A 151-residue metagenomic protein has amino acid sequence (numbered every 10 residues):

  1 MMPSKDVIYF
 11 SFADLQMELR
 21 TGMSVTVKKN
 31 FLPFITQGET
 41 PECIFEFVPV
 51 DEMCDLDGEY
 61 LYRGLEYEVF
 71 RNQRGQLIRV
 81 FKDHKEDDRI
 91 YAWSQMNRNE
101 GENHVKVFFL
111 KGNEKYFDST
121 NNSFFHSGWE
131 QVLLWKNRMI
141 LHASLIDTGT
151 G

Functional and structural regions predicted by a protein language model:
M1-G149: A noncatalytic interaction/capping subdomain that flanks phosphate/NTP-handling catalytic cores
